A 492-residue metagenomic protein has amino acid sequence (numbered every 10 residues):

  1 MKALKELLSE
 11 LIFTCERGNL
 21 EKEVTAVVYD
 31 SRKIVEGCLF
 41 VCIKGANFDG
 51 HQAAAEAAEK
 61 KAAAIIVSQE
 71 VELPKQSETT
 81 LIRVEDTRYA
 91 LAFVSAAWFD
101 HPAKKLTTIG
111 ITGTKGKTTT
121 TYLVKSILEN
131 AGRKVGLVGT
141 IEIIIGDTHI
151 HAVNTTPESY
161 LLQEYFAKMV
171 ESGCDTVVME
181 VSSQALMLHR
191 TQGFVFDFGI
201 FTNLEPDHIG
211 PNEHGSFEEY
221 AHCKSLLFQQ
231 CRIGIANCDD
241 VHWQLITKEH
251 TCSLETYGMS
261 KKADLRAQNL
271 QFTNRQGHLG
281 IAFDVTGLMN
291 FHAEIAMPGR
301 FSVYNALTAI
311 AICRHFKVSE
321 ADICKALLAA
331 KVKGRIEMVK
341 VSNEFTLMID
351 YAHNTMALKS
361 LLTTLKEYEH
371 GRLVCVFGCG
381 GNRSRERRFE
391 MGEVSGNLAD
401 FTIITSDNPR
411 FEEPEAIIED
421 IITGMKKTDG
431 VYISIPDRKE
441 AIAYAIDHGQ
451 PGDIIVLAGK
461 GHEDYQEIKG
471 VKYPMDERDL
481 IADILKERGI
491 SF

Functional and structural regions predicted by a protein language model:
M1-C15, E36-L39, T251, L288 (+2 more regions): ATP-dependent carboxylate-amine ligase
M1-F93, Q229, A263, Q268-L270 (+5 more regions): N-terminal leader/targeting and accessory segments in enzymes
L8, L91-C238, H242-H250, L307 (+2 more regions): Phosphate-binding loop of NTP-binding sites
E10, A58, V71-S77, S172 (+3 more regions): Acidic, Mg2+-coordinating active-site environments of NTP-dependent enzymes
T14, Q76-E85, I150-V153, T251-G258: Active-site regions of enzymes building and remodeling cell-envelope glycoconjugates
V24, G37, A62, E78-T79 (+6 more regions): Short, well-ordered alpha-helix to beta-strand connector turns
G45-N47, S183-Q184, E205-H208, D240-V241 (+3 more regions): Short glycine-rich anion-binding loops that position phosphate/pyrophosphate groups of nucleotides and phosphorylated
A63-Q69, G234-C238, V376-F377, D400-N408: Short internal beta-strands
